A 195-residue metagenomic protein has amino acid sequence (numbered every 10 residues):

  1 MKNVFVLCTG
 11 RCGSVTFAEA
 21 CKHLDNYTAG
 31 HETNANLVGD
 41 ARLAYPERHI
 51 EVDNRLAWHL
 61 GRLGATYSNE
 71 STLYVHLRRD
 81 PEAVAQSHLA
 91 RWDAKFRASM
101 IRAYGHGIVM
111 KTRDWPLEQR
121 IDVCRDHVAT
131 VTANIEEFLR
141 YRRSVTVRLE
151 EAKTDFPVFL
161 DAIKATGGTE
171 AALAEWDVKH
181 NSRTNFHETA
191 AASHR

Functional and structural regions predicted by a protein language model:
M1-C12, T16-W92, T130, R140: PAPS-dependent sulfotransferase catalytic domain
T9, L149-A152: Short, well-ordered beta-to-alpha junction loops that form the rim of enzyme active sites and present histidine/acidic
V15, E82-A83, K95, R183 (+2 more regions): General helical structural elements
L24, S71, I101, K153-F156 (+3 more regions): Generic intrinsically disordered, low-complexity segments enriched for polar/acidic and small residues
G30, T146-R148, A172: Short, hydrophobic secondary-structure boundary micro-motifs
E47, N69, H76-R78, D161 (+3 more regions): Intrinsically disordered, low-complexity regions enriched in small/polar residues
L60-E137, Y141-T146, K153-G168: PAPS-dependent sulfotransferase catalytic domain
H106-R120, G167-R195: PAPS-dependent sulfotransferase catalytic core
